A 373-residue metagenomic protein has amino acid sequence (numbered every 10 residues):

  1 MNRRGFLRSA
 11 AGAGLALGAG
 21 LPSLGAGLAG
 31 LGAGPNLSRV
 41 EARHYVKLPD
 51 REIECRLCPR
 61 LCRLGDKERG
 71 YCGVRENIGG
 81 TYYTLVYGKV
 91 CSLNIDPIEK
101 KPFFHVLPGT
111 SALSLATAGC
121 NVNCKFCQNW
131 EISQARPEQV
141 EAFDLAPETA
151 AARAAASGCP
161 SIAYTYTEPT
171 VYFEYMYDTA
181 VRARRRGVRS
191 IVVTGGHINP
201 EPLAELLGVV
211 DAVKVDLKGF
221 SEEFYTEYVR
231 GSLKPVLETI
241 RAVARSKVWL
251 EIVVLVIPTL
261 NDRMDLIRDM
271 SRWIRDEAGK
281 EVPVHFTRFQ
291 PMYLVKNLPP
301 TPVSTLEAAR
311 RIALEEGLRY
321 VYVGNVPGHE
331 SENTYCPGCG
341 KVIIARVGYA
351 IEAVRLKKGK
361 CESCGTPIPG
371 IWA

Functional and structural regions predicted by a protein language model:
M1-G14: N-terminal secretory signal peptides and thylakoid transit peptides that target proteins across membranes
A19-P35: Bacterial Sec-dependent signal peptides at the C-terminal "C-region" and cleavage site
L31-E54, R60-A116, E131, V342-I344: N-terminal [4Fe-4S]-dependent radical SAM core
C55, C124, C336-C339, C361-C364: Short cysteine-rich clusters marking metal-coordination/redox-active sites
G65-E68, A135-R136, R346-Y349, I371-A373: Short Cys/His-rich "knuckle" micro-motifs
Y82-T170, M176: Extended interfacial segments that mediate partner engagement and assembly in macromolecular machines
D144-S304: Conserved AdoMet/S-adenosylmethionine-binding subsite of the radical SAM
Y349-L356: Short linker/helix segments within small regulatory modules
